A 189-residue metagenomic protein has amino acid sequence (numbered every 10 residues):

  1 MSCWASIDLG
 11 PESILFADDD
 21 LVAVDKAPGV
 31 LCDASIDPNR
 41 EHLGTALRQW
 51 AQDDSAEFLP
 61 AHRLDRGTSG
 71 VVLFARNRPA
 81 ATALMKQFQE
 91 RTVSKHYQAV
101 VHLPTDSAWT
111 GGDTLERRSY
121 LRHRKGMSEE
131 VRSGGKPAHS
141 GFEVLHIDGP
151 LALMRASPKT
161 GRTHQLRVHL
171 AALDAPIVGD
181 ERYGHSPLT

Functional and structural regions predicted by a protein language model:
M1-T189: RNA pseudouridine synthases
